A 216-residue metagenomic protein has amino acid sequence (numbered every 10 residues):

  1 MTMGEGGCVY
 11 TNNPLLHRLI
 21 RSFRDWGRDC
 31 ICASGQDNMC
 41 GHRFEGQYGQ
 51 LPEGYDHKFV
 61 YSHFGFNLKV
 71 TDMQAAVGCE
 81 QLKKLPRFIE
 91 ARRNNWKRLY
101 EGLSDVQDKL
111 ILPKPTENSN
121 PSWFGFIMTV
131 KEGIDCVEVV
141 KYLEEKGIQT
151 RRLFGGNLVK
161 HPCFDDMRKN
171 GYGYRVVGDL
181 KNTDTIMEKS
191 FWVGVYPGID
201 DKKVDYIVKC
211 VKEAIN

Functional and structural regions predicted by a protein language model:
G4-V9: Glycine-rich phosphate-binding loop of ATP-grasp-fold ATP-dependent ligases
N12-N216: PLP-dependent aminotransferase class I/II
